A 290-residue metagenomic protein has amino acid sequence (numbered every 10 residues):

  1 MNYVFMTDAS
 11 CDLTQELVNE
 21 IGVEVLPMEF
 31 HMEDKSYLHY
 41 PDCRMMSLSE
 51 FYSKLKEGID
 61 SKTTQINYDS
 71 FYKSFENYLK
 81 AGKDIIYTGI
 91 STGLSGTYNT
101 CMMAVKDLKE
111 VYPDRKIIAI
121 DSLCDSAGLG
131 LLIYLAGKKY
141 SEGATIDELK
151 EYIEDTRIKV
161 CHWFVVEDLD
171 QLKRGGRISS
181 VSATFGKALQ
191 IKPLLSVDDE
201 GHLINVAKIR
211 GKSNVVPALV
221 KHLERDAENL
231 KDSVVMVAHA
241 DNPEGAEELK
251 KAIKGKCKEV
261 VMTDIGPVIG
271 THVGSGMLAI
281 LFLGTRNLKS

Functional and structural regions predicted by a protein language model:
M1: A short acidic-Thr-Gly-centered motif at the start of a beta-strand
V4, S10-H31, L94-T97, C101-K106 (+4 more regions): Mixed-charge interfacial surface used for oligomerization/domain docking and macromolecular partner engagement
V4-T64, S70: N-terminal glycine-rich anion-binding loop in soluble enzyme alpha/beta folds
Y52-Y68, D199-N214: Acidic/glycine-enriched edge-of-secondary-structure segments
K54-S61, K116, N287-S290: Short, basic, helix/turn surface patches
K56-Y87, S91-T92, N99-M103, K150: Glycine-rich phosphate- or other oxyanion-binding loops that anchor nucleotides, phosphorylated ligands
K83-Y87, R115-I120: Short, flexible active-site-proximal loops enriched in glycine and acidic residues
